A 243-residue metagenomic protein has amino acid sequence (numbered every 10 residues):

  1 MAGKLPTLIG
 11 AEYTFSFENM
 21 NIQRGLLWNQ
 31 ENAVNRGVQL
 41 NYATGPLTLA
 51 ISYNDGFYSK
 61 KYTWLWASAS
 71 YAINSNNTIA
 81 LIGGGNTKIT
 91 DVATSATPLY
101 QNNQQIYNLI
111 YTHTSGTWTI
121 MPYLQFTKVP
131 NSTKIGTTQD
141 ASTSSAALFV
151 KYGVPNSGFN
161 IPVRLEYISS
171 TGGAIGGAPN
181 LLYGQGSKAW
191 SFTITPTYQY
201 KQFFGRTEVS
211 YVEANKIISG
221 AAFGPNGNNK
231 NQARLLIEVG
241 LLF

Functional and structural regions predicted by a protein language model:
M1-W66, S70-T78, P162, E166-Y167: Outer membrane beta-barrel
L8-I9, T87-I89: Short gly/pro/ser/thr-enriched loop/turn and capping motifs at secondary-structure boundaries
E12, K61-Y62, T90-V92, I217: A short, polar/proline- and glycine-enriched secondary-structure boundary/capping micro-motif
A80-G83, T87, T94-F243: Outer-membrane beta-barrel pore domains
